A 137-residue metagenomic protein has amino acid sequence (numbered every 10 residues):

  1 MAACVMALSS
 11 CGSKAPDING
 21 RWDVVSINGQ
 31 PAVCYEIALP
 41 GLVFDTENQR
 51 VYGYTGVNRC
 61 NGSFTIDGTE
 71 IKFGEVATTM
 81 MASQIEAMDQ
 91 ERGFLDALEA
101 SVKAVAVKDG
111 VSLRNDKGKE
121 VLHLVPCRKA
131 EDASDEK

Functional and structural regions predicted by a protein language model:
M1-S9: Sec-dependent bacterial lipoprotein signal peptides
C11-K137: Lipid interaction determinants
